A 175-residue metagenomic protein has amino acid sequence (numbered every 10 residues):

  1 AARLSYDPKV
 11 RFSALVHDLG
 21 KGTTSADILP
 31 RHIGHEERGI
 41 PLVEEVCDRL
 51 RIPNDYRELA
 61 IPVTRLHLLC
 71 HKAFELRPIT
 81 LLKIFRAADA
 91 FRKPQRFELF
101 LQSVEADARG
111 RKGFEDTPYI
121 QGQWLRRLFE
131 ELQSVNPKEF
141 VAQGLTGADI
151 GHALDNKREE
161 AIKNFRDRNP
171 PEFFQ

Functional and structural regions predicted by a protein language model:
A2-Q175: C-terminal subdomains that position terminal phosphate/3'-OH groups for nucleotidyl transfer/ligation, primarily on
